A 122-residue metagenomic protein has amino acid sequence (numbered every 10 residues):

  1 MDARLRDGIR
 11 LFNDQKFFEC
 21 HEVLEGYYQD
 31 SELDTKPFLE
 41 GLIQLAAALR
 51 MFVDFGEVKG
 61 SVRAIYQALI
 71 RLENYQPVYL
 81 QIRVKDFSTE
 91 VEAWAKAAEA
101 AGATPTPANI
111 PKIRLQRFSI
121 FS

Functional and structural regions predicted by a protein language model:
R4, P37, Q44-L45, A64: TPR repeat positional signature
L5, F17-F18, E57-V58: TPR-repeat structural position
F12, F17, L24-E25, L45 (+2 more regions): Inward-facing hydrophobic residues that define packing positions of alpha-helical scaffold repeats
F12, F52-V53: Hydrophobic/aromatic side-chain positions at a characteristic register within alpha-helices of tetratricopeptide repeats
E22-Q44, L72-Y79: Short, charge-rich amphipathic alpha-helical segments embedded in non-transmembrane helical bundles/solenoids
L39-A47, Q76-A100: TPR/TPR-like alpha-solenoid helical repeat scaffolds
E57-Q76: TPR/TPR-like (Sel1-like) alpha-helical repeat modules
T89-S122: A hydrophobic membrane-anchoring alpha-helix module
